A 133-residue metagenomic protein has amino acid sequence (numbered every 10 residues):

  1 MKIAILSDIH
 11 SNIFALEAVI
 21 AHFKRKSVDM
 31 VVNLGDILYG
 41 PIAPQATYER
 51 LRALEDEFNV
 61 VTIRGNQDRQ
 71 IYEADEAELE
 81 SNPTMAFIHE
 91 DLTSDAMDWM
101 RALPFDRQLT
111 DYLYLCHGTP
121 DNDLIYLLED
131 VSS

Functional and structural regions predicted by a protein language model:
K2-M97: Core catalytic region of metal-dependent phosphoesterases/phosphodiesterases, especially metallo-beta-lactamase-like
L79-S133: Acidic, His/Gly-enriched loop-helix segments that form or flank divalent-metal centers in metallo-dependent hydrolases
